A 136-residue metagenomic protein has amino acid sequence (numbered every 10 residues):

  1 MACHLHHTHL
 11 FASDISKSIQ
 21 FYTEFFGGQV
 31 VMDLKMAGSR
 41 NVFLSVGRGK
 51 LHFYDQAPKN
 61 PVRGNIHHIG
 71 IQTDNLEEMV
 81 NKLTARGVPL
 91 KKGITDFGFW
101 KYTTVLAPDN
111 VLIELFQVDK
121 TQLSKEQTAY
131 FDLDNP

Functional and structural regions predicted by a protein language model:
M1-S16, H67-I69, D119-P136: N-terminal beta-strand motif that seeds the catalytic metal site of vicinal oxygen chelate
A2, H9-L51: Core segments of cupin and vicinal oxygen chelate
H4-S13, V42-S45, N60-R86, K101-L106 (+1 more regions): Vicinal oxygen chelate
Q20-E24, V80-R86, T128: Short, positively charged
L34-A37, K59-P61, T95-G98: A short beta-turn/loop motif at secondary-structure boundaries
T84-P136: Vicinal oxygen chelate
